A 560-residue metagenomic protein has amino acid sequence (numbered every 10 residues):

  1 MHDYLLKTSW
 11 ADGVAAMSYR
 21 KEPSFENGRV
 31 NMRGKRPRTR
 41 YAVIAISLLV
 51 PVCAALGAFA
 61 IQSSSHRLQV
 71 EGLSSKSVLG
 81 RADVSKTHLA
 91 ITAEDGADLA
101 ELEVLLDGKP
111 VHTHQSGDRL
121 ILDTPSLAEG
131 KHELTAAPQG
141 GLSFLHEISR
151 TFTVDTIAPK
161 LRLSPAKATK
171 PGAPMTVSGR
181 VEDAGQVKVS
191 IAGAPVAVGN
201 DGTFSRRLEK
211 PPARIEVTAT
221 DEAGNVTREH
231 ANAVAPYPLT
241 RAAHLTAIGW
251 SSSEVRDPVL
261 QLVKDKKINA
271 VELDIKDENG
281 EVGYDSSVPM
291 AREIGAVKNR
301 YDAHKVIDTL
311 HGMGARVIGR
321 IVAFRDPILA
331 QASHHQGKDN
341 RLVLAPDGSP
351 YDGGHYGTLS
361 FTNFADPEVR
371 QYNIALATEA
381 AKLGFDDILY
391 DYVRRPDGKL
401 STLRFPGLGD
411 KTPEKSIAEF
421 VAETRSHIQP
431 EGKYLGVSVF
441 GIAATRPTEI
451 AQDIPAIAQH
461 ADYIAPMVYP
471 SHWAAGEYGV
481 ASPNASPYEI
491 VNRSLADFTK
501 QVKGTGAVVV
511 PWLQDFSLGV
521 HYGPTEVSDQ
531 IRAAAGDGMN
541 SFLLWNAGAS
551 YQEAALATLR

Functional and structural regions predicted by a protein language model:
S64-L73, S149-P159, A231-P238: Flexible, low-complexity linkers/stalks enriched in Thr/Pro that connect modular domains
T124-K131, R206-R214: Surface-exposed, short loops/turns at beta-strand junctions within beta-sandwich domains
Y237-S251, F324-E379: Active-site-adjacent "subsite" loops/lids of carbohydrate-active enzymes
D257-G280, K382-D387, D537-N540: Catalytic domains of carbohydrate-active enzymes, especially glycoside hydrolases
K266-R300, L403: Aromatic-lined carbohydrate-binding/catalytic grooves of carbohydrate-active enzymes
A270-E272, Y301-D352, L389: Glycine-rich, aromatic-flanked loop segments that form ligand/cofactor-binding clefts across common enzyme folds
I318-D326, L389-Y390, P413-I450, G506-S517: Aromatic-lined carbohydrate-recognition surfaces of secreted/lumenal glycan-active proteins
A465-A475, N484-V491, D497-F498, G504-R560: Substrate-binding cleft of secreted/luminal carbohydrate-active enzymes
